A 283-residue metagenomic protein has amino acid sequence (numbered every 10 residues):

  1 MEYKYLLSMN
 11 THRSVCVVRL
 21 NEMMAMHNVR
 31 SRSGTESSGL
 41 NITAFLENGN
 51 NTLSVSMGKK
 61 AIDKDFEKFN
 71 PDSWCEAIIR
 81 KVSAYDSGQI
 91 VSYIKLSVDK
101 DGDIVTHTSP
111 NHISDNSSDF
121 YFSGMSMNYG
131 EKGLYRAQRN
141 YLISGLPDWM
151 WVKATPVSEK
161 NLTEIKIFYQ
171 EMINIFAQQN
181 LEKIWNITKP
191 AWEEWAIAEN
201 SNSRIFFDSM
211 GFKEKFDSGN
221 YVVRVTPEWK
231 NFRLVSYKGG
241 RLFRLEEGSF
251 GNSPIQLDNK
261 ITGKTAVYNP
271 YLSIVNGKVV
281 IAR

Functional and structural regions predicted by a protein language model:
M1-L6, T11-W74, I78, I90: Beta-strand-rich ligand-recognition modules
V15-V18, A84-Q89, N252-S253, K278-I281: Short, surface-exposed beta-strand/loop "edge" segments at domain boundaries and coil↔beta transitions
K60-E67, Y85-V91, L181-W185, I197: Short, solvent-exposed secondary-structure capping/transition elements
F69-S109: C2-type phospholipid-binding modules
S97-R283: Activation corresponds to long, low-complexity, non-globular regions
